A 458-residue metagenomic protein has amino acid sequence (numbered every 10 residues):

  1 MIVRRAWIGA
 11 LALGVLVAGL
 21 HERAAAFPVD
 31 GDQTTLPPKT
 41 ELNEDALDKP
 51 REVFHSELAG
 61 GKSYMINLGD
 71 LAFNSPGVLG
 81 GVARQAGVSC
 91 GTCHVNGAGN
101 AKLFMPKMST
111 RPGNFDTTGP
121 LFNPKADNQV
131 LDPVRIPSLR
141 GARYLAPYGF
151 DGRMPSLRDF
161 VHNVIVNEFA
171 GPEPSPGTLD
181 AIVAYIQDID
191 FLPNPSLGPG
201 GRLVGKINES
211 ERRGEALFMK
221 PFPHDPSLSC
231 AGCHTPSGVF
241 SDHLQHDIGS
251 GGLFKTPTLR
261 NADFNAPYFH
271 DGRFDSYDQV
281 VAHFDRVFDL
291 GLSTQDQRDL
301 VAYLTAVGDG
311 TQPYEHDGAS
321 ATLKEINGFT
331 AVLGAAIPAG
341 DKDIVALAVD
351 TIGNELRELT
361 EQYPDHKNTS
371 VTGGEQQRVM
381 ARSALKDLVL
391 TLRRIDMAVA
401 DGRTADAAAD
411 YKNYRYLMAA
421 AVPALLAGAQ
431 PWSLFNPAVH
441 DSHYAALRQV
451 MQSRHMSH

Functional and structural regions predicted by a protein language model:
M1-A10: Bacterial N-terminal signal peptides that target proteins for export
W7, G19-H458: Periplasmic c-type cytochrome electron-transfer domains
A12-L13, A24: Cleavable N-terminal signal peptides
